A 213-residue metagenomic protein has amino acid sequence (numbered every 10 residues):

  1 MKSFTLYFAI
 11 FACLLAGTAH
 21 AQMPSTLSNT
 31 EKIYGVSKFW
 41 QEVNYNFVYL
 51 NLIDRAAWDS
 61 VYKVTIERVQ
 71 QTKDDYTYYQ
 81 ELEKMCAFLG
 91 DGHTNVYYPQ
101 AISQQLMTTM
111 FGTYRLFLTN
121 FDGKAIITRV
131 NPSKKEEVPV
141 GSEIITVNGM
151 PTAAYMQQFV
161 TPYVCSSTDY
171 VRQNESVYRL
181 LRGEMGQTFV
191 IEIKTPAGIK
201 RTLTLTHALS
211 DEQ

Functional and structural regions predicted by a protein language model:
M1-M23: Bacterial Sec-dependent N-terminal signal peptides
A21-Q213: Flexible, low-complexity junctional segments that flank or bridge functional domains
